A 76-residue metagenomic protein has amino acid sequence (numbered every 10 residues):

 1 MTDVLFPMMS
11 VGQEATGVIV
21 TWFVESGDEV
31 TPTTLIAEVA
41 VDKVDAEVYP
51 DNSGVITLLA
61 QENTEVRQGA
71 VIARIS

Functional and structural regions predicted by a protein language model:
M1-L35, E47-Y49, S53, L58-L59: Acidic, low-complexity mobile loops and tails
W22, N63-T64, A73: Residue-level detector of alpha-helical segments with a strong bias toward transmembrane helices and their helix-loop
D28, T64-R67: Acidic, glycine-rich catalytic/binding loops that coordinate metals and/or anionic ligands
T31-V48, G69-S76: Short hydrophobic beta/alpha edge segments that flank linear recognition/processing sites
